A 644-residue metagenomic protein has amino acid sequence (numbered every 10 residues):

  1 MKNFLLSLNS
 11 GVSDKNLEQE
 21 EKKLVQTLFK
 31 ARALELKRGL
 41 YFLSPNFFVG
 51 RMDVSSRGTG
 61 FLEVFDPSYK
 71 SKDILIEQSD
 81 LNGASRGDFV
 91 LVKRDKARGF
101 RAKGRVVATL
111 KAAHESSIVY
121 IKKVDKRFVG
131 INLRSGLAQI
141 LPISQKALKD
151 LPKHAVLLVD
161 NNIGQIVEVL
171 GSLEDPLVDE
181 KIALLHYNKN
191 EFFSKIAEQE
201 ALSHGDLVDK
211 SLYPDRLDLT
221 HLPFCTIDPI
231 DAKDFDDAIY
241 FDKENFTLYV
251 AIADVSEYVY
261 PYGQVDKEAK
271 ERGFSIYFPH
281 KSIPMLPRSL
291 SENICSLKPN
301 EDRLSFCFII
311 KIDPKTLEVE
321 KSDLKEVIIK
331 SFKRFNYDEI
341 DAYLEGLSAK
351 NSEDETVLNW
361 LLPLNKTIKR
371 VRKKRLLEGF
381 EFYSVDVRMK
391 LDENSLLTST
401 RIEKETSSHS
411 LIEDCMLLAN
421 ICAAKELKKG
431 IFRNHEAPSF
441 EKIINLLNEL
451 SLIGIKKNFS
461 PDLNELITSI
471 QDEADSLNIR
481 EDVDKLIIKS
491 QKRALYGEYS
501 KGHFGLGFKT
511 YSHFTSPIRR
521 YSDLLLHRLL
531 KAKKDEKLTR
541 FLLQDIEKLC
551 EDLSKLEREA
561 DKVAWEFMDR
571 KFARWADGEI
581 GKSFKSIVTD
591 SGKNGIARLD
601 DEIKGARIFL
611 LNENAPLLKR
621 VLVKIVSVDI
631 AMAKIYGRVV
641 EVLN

Functional and structural regions predicted by a protein language model:
M1-I252, S256-D302, R574, E613-L622 (+1 more regions): Charge-lined substrate channels and their catalytic hotspots, especially those that engage the 3′ end of RNA
L6-S10, I182, I196-N644: Electropositive polyanion-binding surfaces
